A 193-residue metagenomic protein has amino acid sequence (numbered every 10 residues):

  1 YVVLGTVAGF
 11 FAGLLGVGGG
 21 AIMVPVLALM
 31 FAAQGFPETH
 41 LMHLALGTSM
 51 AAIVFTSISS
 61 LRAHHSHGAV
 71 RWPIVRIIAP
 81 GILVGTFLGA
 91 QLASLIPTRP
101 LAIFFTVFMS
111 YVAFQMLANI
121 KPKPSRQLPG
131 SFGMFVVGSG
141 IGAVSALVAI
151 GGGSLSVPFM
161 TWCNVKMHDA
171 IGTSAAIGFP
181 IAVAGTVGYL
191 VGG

Functional and structural regions predicted by a protein language model:
Y1-L15, I22-H43, S57-V148, T161-D169 (+4 more regions): Juxtamembrane transmembrane-helix boundary motif
M23, L155-S156: Hydrophobic/aromatic end-of-helix segments at the C-terminal termini of transmembrane alpha-helices
G47-A51, A176: Alpha-helical transmembrane segments of polytopic membrane transporters and translocases
